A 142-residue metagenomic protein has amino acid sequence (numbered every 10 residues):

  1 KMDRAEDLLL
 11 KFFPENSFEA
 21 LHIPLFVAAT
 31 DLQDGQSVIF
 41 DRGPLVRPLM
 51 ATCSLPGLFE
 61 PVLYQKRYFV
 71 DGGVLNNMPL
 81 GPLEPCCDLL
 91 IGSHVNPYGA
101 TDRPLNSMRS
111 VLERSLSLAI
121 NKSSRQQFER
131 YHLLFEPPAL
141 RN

Functional and structural regions predicted by a protein language model:
K1-N142: Patatin-like phospholipase
